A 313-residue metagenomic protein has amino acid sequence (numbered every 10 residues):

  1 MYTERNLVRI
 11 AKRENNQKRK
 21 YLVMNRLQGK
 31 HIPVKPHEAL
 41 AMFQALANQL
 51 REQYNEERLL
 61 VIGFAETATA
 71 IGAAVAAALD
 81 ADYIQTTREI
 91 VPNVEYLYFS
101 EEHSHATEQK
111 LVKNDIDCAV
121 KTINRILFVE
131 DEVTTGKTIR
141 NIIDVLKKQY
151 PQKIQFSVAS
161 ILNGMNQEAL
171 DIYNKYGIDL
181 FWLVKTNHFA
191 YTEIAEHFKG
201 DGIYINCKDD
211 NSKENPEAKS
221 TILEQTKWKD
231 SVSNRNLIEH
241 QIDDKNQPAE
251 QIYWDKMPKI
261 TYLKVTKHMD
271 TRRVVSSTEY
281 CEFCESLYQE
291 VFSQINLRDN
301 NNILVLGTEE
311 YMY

Functional and structural regions predicted by a protein language model:
M1-Y313: PRPP-associated nucleotide enzymes
